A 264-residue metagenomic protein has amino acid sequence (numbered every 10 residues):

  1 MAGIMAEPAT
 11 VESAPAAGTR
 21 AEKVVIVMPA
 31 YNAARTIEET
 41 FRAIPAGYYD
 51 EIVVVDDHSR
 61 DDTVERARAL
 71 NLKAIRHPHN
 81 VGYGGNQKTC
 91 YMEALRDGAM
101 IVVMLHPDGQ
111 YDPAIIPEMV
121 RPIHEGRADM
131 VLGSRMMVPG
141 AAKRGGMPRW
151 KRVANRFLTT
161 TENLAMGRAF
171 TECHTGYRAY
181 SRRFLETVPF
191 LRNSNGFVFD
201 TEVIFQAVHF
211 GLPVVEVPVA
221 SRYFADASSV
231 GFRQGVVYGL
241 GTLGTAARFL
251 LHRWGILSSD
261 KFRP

Functional and structural regions predicted by a protein language model:
M1-T19, G167, L191-P264: Hydrophobic helical membrane-anchoring modules
V25-P29, V53, R76: Short hydrophobic beta-strand elements that form part of the catalytic alpha/beta core underpinning NDP-sugar/donor
Y31-A46: Short, well-formed alpha-helical segments that are part of the catalytic scaffolds of diverse glycosyltransferases
A33-T36, S59, D112: Donor nucleotide-sugar binding loop of glycosyltransferases
Y48, L70-N71, F210: Short, structured coil segments at secondary-structure junctions
D56-V64: A conserved acidic beta->alpha catalytic loop
I75-R96, I101, P113-F197, F224-R233 (+1 more regions): Acceptor/aglycone-binding surface of glycosyltransferases and processive sugar-polymer synthases
